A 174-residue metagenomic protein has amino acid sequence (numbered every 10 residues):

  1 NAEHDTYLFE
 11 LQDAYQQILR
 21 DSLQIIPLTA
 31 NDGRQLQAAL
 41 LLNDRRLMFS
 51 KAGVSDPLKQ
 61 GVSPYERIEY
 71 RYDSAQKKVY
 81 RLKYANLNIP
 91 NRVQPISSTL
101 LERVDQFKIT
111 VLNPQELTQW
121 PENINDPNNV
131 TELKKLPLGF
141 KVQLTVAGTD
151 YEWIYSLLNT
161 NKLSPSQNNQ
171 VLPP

Functional and structural regions predicted by a protein language model:
N1-N88: Extracytoplasmic beta-strand-rich oligomerization domains located immediately C-terminal to a leader/signal peptide
L28, S98-V111: Structured surface patches comprising rigid loops and adjacent beta-strands/short helices at the edges of well-ordered
L47, S98, F140: A broad, low-specificity signal marking well-ordered, structured residues that form hydrophobic/aromatic
S63-R67, Q94-P95, P137: Short, surface-exposed coil-to-beta transition loops
L82-R92, L158-K162: Short, solvent-exposed aromatic-acidic interface loops
N91-R103, E152-L158: Short amphipathic beta-strand/extended segments with alternating polar/hydrophobic composition
K108-P174: Short linear sequence signals and composition-biased patches located at protein termini or domain-edge surfaces
